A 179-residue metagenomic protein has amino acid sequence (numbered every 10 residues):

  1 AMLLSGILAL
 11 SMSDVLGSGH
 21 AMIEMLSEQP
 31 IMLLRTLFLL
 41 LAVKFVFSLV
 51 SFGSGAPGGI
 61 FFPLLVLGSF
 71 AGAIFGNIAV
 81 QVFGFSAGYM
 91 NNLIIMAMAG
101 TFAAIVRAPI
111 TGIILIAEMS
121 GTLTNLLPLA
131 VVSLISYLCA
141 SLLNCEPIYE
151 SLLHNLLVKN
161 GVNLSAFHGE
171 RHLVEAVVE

Functional and structural regions predicted by a protein language model:
A1, T36, L40, N92-I95 (+3 more regions): Residue-level signature of transmembrane alpha-helical entry/exit and packing/kink sites in multi-pass membrane
A1-M90: Helix-loop-helix hairpins and the membrane-proximal interhelical loops of multi-pass alpha-helical transport proteins
M2-I7, L41, F45, V66-F70 (+3 more regions): Transmembrane helix-bundle signature of multi-pass membrane transporters/permeases
G6, S13-L16, V50, G55-P57 (+6 more regions): Homeobox/homeodomain signature
S13-D14, A21-M25, G59, I94 (+4 more regions): Flexible, active-site-adjacent loop/turn segments at secondary-structure boundaries
S54-A71, F85-I95, F102, V106-I116 (+1 more regions): Short, non-helical or kinked segments that cap or interrupt transmembrane helices
A99, A103, I113, A117-E179: Membrane-interfacial segments at transmembrane helix termini in multi-pass membrane proteins
